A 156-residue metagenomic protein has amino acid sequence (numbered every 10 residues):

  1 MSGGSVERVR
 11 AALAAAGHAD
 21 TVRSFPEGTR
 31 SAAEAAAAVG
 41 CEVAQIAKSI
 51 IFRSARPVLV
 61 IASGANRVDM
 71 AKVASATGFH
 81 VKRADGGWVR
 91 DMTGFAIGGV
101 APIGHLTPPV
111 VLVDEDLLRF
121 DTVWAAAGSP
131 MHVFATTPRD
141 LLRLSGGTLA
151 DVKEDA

Functional and structural regions predicted by a protein language model:
M1-A156: Extended, low-hydrophobicity, polar/charged segments
